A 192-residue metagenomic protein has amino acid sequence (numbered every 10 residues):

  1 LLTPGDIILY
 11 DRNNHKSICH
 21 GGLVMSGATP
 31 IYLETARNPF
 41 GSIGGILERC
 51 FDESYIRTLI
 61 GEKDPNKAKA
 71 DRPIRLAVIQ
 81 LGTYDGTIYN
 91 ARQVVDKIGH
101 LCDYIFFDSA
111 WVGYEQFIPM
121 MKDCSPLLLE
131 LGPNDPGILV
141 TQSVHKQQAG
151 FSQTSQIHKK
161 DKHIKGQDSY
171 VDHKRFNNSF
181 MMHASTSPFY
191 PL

Functional and structural regions predicted by a protein language model:
L1-L192: Conserved PLP-enzyme active-site core in the AAT-like
